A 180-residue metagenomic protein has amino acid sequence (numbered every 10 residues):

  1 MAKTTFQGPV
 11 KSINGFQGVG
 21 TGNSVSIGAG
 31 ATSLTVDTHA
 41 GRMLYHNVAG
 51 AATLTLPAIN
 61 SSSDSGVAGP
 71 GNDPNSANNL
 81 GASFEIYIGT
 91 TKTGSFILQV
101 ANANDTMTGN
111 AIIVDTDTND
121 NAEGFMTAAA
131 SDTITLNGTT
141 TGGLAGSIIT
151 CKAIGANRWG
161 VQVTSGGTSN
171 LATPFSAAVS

Functional and structural regions predicted by a protein language model:
M1-T4, I149: Parallel beta-helix/beta-solenoid repeats that form elongated, surface-exposed shafts/blades used for receptor binding
K3-N121, N157-S180: Exposed extracellular interaction/assembly regions and N-terminal maturation sites
P74-S76, T141, C151: Generic marker of residues within folded, mature protein domains
T116-I134: A gly/proline- and charged-residue-enriched helix-loop-helix capping module
S131-G146: Alpha-helix-centered segments that form part of catalytic cores
A145-A153: Extracellular disulfide-bonded cysteine-rich modules/repeats
